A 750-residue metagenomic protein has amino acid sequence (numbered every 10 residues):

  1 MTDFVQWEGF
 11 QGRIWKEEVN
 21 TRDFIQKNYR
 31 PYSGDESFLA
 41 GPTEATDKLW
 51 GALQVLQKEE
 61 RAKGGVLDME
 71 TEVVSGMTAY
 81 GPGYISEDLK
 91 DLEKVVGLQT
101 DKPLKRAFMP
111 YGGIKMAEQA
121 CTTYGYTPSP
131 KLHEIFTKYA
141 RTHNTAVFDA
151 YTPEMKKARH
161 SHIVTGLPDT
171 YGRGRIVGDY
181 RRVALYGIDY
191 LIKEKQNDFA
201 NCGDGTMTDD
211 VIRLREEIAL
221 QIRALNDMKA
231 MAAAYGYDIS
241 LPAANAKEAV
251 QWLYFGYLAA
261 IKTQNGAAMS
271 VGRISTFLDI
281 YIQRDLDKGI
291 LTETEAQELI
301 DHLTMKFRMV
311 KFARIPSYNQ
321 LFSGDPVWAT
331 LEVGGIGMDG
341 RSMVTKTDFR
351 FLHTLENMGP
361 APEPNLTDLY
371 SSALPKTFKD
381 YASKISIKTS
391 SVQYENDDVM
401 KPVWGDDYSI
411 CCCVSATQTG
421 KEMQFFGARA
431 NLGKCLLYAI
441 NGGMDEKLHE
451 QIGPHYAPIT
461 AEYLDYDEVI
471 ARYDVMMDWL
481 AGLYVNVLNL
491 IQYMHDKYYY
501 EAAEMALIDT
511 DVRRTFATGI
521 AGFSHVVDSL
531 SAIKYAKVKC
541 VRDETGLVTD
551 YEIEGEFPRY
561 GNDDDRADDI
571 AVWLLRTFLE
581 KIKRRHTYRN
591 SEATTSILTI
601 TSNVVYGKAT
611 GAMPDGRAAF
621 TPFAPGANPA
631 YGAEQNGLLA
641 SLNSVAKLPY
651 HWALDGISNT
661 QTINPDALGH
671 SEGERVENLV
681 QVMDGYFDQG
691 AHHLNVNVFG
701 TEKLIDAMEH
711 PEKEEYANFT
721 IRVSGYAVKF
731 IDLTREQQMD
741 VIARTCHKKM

Functional and structural regions predicted by a protein language model:
T2-M750: Conserved catalytic cores of very large enzyme subunits
